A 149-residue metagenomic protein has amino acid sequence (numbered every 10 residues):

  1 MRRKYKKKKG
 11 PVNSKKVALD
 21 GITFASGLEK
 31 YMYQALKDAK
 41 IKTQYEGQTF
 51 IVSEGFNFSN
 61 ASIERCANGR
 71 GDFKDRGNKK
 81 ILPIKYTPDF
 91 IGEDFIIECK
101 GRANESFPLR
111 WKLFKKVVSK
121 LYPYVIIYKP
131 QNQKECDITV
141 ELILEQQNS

Functional and structural regions predicted by a protein language model:
M1-S149: Electrostatic, structured charged patches in enzyme active sites and in nucleic-acid/phosphate-binding
